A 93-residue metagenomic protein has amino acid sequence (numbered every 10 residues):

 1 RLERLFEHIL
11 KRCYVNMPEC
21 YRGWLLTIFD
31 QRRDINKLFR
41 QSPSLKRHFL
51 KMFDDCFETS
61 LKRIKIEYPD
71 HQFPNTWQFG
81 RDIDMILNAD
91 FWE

Functional and structural regions predicted by a protein language model:
R1-E93: Surface/interface-facing alpha-helical segments and adjacent flexible terminal/loop regions used for partner/assembly
